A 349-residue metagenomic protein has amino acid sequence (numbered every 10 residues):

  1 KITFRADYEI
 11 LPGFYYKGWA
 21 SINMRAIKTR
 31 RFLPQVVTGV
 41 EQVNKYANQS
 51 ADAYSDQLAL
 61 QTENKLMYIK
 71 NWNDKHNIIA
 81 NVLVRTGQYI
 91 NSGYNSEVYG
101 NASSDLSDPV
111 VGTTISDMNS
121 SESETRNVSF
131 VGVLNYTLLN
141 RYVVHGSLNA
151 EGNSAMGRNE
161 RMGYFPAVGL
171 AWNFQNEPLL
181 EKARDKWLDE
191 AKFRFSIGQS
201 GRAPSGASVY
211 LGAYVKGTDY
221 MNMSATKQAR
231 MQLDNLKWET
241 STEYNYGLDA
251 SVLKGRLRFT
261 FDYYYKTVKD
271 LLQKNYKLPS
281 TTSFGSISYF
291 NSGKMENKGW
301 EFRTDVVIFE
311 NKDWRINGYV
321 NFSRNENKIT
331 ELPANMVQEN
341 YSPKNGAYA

Functional and structural regions predicted by a protein language model:
K1-L33, N44-A349: Extracellular/periplasmic, surface-exposed regions of secreted and cell-surface proteins
